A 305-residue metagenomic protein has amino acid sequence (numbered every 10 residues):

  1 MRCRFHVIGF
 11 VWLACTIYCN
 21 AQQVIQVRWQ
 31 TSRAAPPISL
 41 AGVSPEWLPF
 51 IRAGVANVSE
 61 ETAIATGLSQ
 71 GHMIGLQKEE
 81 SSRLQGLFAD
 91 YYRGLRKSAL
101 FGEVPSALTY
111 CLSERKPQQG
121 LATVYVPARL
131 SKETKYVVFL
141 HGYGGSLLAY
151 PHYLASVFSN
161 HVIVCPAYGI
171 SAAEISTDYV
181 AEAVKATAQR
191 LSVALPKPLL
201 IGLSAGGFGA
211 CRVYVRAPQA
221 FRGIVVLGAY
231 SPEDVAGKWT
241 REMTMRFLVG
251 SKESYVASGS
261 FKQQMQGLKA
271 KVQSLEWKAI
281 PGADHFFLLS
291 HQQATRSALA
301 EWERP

Functional and structural regions predicted by a protein language model:
I8-T16: Bacterial N-terminal signal peptides
Q22-T134: A domain-start/cap signature at the N-terminus of enzymes
Q23-G54, S254, G259-K262, Q266-P305: C-terminal catalytic histidine-bearing segment of alpha/beta-hydrolase fold enzymes
A128-E133, I175-A205, V215: Gly/Ser-rich "nucleophile elbow"/oxyanion-hole loop immediately N-terminal to the catalytic nucleophile in hydrolases
E133-G142: Short beta-strand element of the alpha/beta-hydrolase
L148-C165: Short amphipathic alpha-helix adjacent to the substrate-entry channel of hydrolases
K197-R241: Primarily recognizes the serine-hydrolase "nucleophile elbow" in alpha/beta-hydrolase and SGNH/GDSL folds
R246-V249: Short beta-strand/loop motif that positions the catalytic acidic residue of the alpha/beta-hydrolase fold
